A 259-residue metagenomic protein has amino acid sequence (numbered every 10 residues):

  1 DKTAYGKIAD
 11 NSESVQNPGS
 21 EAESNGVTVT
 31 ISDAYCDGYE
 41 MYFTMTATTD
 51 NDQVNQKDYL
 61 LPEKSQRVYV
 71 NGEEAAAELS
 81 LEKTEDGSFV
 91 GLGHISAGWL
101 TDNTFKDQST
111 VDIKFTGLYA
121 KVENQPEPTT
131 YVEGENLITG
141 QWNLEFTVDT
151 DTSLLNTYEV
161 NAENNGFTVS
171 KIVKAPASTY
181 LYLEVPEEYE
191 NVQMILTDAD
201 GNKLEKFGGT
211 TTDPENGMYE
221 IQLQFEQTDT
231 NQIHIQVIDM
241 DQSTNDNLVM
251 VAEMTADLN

Functional and structural regions predicted by a protein language model:
D1-N259: Alpha-helical, hydrophobic structural elements that either
